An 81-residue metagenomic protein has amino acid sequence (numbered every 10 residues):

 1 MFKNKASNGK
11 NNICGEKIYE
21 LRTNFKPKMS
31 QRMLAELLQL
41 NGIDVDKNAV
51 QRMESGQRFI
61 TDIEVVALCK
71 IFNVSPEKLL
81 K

Functional and structural regions predicted by a protein language model:
M1-P27: A short, Lys/Arg-rich alpha-helix, primarily the initiator
T23, Q39, S55, V66: Residue-level detection of the helix-turn-helix DNA-binding "recognition helix"
P27-R52: Short alpha-helical DNA-recognition segment
T61-K78: DNA major-groove recognition helix of helix-turn-helix/homeodomain DNA-binding modules
K81: Phosphate-coordinating loops and pocket residues in cytosolic domains that bind phosphorylated ligands
